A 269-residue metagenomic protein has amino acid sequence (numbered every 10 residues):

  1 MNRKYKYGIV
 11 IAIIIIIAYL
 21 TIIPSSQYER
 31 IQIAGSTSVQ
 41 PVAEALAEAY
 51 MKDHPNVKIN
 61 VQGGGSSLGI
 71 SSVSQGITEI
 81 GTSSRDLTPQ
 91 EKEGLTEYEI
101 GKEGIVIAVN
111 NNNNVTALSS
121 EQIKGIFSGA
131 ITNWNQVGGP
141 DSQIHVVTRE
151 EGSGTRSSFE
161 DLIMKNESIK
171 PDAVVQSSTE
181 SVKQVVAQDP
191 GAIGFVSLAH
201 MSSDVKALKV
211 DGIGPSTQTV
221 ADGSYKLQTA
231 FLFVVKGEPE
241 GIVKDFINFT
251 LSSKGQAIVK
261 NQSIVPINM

Functional and structural regions predicted by a protein language model:
N2-M269: Exported/periplasmic ABC-transporter solute-binding proteins
